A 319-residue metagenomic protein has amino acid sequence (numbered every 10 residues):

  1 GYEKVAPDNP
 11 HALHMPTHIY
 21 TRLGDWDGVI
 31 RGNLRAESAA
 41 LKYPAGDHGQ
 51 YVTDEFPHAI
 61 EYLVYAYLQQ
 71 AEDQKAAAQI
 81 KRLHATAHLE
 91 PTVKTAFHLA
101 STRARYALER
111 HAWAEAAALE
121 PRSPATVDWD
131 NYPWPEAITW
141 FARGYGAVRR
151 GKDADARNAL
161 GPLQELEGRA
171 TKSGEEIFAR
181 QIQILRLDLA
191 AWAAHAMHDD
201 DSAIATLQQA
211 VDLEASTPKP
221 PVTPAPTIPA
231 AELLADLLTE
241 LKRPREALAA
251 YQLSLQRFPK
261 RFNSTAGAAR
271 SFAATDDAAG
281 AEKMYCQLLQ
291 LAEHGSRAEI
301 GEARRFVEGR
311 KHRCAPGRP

Functional and structural regions predicted by a protein language model:
G1-K4, R35-A45, I80-H88, A117-D128 (+4 more regions): Amphipathic alpha-helical segments of tetratricopeptide repeats
P7, Q50, D54, K94 (+6 more regions): Residue signature of alpha-solenoid helical repeat architecture, marking inter-repeat boundaries and helix-start
M15, R22, Y62, T102 (+7 more regions): "A position-specific structural signal for the A-helix of alpha-solenoid helical repeats
T21, D27-A39, Y67-Q74, K81-A85 (+3 more regions): TPR/TPR-like (Sel1-like) alpha-helical repeat modules
